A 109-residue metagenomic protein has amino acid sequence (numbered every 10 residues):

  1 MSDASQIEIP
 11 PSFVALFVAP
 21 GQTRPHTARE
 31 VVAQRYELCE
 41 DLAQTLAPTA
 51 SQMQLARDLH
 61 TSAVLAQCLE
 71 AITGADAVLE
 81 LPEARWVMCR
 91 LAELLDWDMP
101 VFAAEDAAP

Functional and structural regions predicted by a protein language model:
M1-Y36: Short terminal alpha-helical segments
H26-A33, E37, S51-L55, G74-V78: Generic amphipathic alpha-helical segments used as scaffolds and interaction surfaces in large, multi-domain proteins
L38-T61: Positively charged, polyanion-binding regions of nucleic-acid-associated proteins
H60-V64, W86-V87: Short, well-ordered alpha-helical segments that carry or flank key catalytic/ligand-binding motifs at enzyme/regulatory
C68-L69: Short, well-structured alpha-helical segments that form the helix of a local strand-helix-strand
G74-P109: Amphipathic alpha-helical binding modules
